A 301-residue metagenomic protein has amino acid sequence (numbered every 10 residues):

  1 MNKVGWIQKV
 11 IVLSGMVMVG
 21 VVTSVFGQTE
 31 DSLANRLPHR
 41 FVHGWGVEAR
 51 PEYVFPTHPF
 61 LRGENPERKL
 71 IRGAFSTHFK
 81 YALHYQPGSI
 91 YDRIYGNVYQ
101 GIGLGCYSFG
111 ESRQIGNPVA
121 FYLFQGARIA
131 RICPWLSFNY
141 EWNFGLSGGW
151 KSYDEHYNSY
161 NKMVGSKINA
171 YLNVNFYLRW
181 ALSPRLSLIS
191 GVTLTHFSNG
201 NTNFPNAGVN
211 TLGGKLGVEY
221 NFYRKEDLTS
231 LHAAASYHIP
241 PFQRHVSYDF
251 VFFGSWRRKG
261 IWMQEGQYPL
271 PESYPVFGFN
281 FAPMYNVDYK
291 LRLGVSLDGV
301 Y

Functional and structural regions predicted by a protein language model:
H39-W45, I94-Q100, P134-Y140, P184-L188 (+4 more regions): Outer-envelope beta-barrel architecture signal
F41-H43, I71-T77, I115-F121, S166-L172 (+3 more regions): Residues that define the transmembrane beta-barrel architecture of outer-membrane proteins
H43, E48-R68, S89-I94, Q114 (+2 more regions): Outer-membrane beta-barrel translocator/channel fold
G44, E67-E111, L123, Y268-Y301: Glycine- and aromatic-enriched membrane insertion/assembly motifs of diderm outer-membrane and organelle channel
W45-Y53, L104-C106, Y140-G148, S190-H196 (+2 more regions): Transmembrane beta-barrel strands of outer-membrane/channel proteins
V47, T77-L83, L123-I129, W142-L146 (+6 more regions): Residues on the lipid-exposed face of transmembrane beta-strands in outer-membrane beta-barrel proteins
F55, G88-I90, W180-L188, R224-L228 (+1 more regions): Repeated loop/turn-to-beta-strand initiation elements of outer-membrane beta-barrel proteins
N210-H232: Outer-membrane beta-barrel "beta-signal"
